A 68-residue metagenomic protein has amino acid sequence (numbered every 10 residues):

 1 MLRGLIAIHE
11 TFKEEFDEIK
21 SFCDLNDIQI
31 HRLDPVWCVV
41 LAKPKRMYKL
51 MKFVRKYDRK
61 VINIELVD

Functional and structural regions predicted by a protein language model:
M1, L25-I28: Short aromatic-glycine-(Arg/Gly/Cys) micro-motifs in beta-strand/loop hairpins
M1-E10, W37: Short glycine-/aliphatic-rich beta-strand segments at the starts of folded cytosolic domains
M1-G4, D17, R55, V67: Autoinhibitory N-terminal propeptides
T11-E14, L41-K49: Helix N-cap motif at beta-to-alpha junctions
E15-D17, I62: Short beta-strand/loop motifs in extracellular/secreted proteins, especially within beta-sandwich accessory domains
E18-D24, L50-D58: Short amphipathic alpha-helices in soluble, non-transmembrane regions that often serve as interface/regulatory elements
D27-L33, V54-D68: Conserved short beta-strand edge segments in small beta-sheet-based binding/regulatory domains
D34-V40: Surface-exposed aromatic
